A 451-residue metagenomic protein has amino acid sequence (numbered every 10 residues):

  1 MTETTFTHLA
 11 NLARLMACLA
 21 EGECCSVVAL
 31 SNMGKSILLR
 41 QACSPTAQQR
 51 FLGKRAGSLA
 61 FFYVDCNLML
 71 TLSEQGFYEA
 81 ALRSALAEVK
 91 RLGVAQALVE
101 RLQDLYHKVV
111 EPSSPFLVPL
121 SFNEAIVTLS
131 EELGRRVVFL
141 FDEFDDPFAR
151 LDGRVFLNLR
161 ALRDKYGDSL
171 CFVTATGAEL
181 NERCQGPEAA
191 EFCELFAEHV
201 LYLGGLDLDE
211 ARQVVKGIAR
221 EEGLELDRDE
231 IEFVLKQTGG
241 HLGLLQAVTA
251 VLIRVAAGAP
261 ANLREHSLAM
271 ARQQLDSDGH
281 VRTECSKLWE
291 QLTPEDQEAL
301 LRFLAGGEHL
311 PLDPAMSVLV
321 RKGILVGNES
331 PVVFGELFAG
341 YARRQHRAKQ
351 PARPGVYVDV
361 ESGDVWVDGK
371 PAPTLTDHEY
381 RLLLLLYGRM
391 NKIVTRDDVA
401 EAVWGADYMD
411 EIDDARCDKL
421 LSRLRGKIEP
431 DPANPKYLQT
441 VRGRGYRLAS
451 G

Functional and structural regions predicted by a protein language model:
E3-L15: N-terminal pre-P-loop "Q-motif" helix
A17, E21-G153, L170: P-loop NTPase nucleotide-binding core
A42-C43, E143, T174-L180, A250-V251: A short beta-strand-to-loop transition that corresponds to the Sensor-1 phosphate-sensing loop of AAA+ P-loop ATPases
G134-V138, F148-Q237, R254-V255, A259-S277: The catalytic "switch" region of P-loop NTPases
E225-E232, K236-K322, N328: Winged-helix-like regulatory helical subdomains adjacent to P-loop NTPase cores
V281, T293, R321-Q350: Short capping/hinge segments at domain boundaries that bridge a core fold to an adjacent linker or tail
Y357-R381, R447-G451: A structural micro-motif at secondary-structure boundaries
K370-T374, L382-L420, G426-P430: Positively charged, aromatic-enriched patches within helix-turn-helix-type DNA-binding elements, predominantly
